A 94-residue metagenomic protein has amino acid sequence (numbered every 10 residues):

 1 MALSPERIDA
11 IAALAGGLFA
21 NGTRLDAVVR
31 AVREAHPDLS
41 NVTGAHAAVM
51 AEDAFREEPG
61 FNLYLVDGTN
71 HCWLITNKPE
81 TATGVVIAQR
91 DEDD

Functional and structural regions predicted by a protein language model:
M1-G44: Negatively charged, low-complexity tracts enriched in Asp/Glu with abundant Ser/Thr
S4-R7, F55, K78: General structural signal for secondary-structure boundaries
A20, N70, L74: Conserved aromatic-histidine-acidic binding/catalytic patches
V42-A54: Short, charged early-sequence alpha-helical segments and their helix-coil boundaries
A51-N70: Short aromatic-glycine-(Arg/Gly/Cys) micro-motifs in beta-strand/loop hairpins
W73-D94: Ampiphathic alpha-helical segments that act as solvent-exposed interaction surfaces
